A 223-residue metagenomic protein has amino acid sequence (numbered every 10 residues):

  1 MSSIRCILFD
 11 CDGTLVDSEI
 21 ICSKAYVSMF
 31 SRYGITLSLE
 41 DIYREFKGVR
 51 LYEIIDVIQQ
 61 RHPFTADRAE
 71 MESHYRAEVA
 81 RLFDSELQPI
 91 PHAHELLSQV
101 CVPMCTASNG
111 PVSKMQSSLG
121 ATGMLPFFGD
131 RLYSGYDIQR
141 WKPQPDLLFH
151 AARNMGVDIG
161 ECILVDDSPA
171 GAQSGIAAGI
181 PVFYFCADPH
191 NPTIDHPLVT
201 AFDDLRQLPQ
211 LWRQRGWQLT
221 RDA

Functional and structural regions predicted by a protein language model:
M1-R44, A177: Active-site neighborhood of HAD-like aspartate-dependent phosphohydrolases
M1-R5, P111-A223: Asp-based, Mg2+/Mn2+-dependent phosphohydrolase catalytic module
D10, T14, S108, D167: Conserved G/P- and acidic residue-centered "switch" motifs that form tight phosphate/ATP-binding loops in soluble
I21, F46, R50, H74 (+4 more regions): Short beta->alpha linker loops
M29-F30, R50-T65, S118, A152: Helix-loop "lid/cap" segments that line or gate small-molecule binding pockets
R32-T36, R61-A66, G123-F127, G156-V157: Short helix-capping segments at alpha-helix termini
D56-E95: Metal-dependent phosphoesterase signature
R81-T106, V112-Q116: Short, acidic loop-to-helix structural element flanking the phosphoryl-transfer center in phosphate-processing enzymes
